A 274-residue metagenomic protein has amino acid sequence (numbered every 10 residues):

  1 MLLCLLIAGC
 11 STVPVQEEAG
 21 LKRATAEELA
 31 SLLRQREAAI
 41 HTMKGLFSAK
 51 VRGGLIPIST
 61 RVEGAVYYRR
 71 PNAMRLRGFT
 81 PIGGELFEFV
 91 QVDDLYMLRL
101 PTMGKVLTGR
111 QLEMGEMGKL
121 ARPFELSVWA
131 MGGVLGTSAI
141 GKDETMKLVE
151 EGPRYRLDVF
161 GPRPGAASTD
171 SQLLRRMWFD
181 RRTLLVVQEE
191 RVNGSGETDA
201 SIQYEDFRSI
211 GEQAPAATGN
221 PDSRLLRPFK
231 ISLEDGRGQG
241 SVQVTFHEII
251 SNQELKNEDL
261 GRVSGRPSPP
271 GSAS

Functional and structural regions predicted by a protein language model:
M1-C10: Sec-dependent bacterial lipoprotein signal peptides
C10-R61, S264-S274: N-terminal leader/targeting segments and the immediate start of mature chains
Q35-M43, I56-T60, Y67-N72, E150 (+3 more regions): Edge/loop elements at the starts and ends of beta-strands within beta-rich repeat scaffolds
M43-A49, V62-V66, N72-G78, E85-F87 (+4 more regions): One face of beta-strands
A49, N72, G78-I82, D93-L95 (+6 more regions): A mature extracytoplasmic/lumenal domain signature
R70-A130: An acidic-aromatic
G109-V149, R266-S274: C-terminal low-complexity, charged extensions that often adopt amphipathic alpha-helices
M146-P267: Gly/Pro-enriched, hydrophobic low-complexity segments that function as extracytoplasmic propeptides/linkers
